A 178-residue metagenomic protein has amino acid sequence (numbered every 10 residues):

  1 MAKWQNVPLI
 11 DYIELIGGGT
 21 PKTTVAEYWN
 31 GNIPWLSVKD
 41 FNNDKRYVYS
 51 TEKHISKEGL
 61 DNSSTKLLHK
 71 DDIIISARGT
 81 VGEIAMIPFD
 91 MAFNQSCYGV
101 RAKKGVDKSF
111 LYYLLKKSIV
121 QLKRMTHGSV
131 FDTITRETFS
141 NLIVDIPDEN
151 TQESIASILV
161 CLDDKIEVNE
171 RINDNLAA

Functional and structural regions predicted by a protein language model:
M1-G19, N141-A178: Non-catalytic DNA-recognition/assembly elements of restriction-modification systems
Q5-I143: DNA target-recognition domains and sequence-specific DNA-contacting regions of bacterial/archaeal
